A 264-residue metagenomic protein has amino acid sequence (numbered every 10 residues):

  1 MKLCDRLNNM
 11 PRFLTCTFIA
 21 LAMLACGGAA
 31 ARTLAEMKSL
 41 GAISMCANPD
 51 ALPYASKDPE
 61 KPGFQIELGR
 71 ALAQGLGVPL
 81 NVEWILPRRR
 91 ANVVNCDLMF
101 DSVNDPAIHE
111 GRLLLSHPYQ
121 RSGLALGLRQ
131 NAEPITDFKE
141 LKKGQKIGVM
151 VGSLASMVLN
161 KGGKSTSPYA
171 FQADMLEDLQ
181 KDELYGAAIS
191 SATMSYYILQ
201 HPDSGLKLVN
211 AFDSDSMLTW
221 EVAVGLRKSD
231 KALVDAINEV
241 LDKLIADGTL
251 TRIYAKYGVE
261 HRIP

Functional and structural regions predicted by a protein language model:
T15-A25: Bacterial N-terminal signal peptides
A31-V103, A107, G111: Extracytoplasmic small-molecule ligand-binding "clamshell" domains of the periplasmic binding protein/Venus flytrap
I43-S44, V78-P79, V94-V103, Q145-K146 (+2 more regions): Alpha-to-beta junction loops
N48-P49, R121-A125, L199-D242, G258-P264: Periplasmic-binding protein-like
P79-N92, E133-P134, G152, S167-K181: Short helix-initiation/N-cap motifs at beta->coil->alpha
R89-N92, V103-G111, V158-K161, Y185-L218: A ligand-binding cleft/hinge motif common to bilobed small-molecule-binding domains
L128-K146: Flexible hinge/capping segments at coil-to-helix
A155-A170, K207-L208, E239-P264: Ligand-binding clefts/hinges and TM-proximal coupling segments of bilobed small-molecule sensing domains
